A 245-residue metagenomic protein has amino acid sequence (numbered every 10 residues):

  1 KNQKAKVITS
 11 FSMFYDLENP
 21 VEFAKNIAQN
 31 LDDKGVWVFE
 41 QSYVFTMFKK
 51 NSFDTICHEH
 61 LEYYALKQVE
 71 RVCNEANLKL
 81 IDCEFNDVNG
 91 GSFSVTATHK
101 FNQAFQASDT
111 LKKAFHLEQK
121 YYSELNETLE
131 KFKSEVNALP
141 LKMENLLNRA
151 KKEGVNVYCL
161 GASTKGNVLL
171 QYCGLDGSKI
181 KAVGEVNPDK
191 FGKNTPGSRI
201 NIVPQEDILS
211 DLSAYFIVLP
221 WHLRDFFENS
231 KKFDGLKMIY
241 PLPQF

Functional and structural regions predicted by a protein language model:
K1, L146-E228, D234: A solvent-exposed beta-alpha-beta segment
K6-T9: A conserved beta-strand element that flanks and buttresses the S-adenosyl-L-methionine
M13: Hydrophobic adenine-recognition pocket in adenosine-nucleotide-binding enzymes
V21-V36: A short glycine-rich, Lys/Arg-flanked "PGG" loop and its adjoining helix->strand segment in the class I
K34-S42, K237-P243: Conserved beta-strand signature within the Rossmann-like core of class I S-adenosyl-L-methionine
F39-E62, L66-Q68, C73: Short, glycine-/aromatic-enriched active-site segment of Class I SAM-dependent methyltransferases
L78-N89: Conserved S-adenosyl-L-methionine
G90-E135: Flexible, glycine-/basic-rich loop-and-beta segments that form/coincide with the SAM-dependent methyltransferase
